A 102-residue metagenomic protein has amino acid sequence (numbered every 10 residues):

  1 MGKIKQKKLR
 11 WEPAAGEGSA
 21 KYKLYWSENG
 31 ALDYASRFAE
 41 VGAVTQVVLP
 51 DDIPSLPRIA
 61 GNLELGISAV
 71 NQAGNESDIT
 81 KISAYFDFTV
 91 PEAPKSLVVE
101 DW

Functional and structural regions predicted by a protein language model:
M1-G18, A73-W102: Pro/Thr/Ser/Gly-rich low-complexity, intrinsically disordered linker/stalk tracts
P13-N62, Q72-D78: Recognizes extended acidic, P/S/T-rich segments that occur within or adjacent to Ig-like beta-sandwich modules
